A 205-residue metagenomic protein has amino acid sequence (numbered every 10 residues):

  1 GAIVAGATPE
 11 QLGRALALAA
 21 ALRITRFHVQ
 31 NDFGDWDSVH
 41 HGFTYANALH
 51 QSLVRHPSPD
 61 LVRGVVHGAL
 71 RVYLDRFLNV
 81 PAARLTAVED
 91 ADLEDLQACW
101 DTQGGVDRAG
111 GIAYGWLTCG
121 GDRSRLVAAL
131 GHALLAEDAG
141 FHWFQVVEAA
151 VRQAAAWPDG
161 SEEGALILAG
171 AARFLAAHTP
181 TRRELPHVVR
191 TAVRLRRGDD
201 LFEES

Functional and structural regions predicted by a protein language model:
G1-S205: Mature, well-folded catalytic/scaffold domains that follow N-terminal targeting or propeptide regions
